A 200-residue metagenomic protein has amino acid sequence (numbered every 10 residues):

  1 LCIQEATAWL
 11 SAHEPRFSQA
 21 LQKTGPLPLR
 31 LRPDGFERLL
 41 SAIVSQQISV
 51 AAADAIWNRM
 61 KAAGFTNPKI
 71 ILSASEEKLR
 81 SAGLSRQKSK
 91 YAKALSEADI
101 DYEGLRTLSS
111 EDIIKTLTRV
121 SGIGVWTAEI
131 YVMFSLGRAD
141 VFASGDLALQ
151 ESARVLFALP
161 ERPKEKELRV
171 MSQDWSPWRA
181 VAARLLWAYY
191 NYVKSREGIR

Functional and structural regions predicted by a protein language model:
L1-L27, R106-E111, V125-R200: C-terminal accessory module of base-excision DNA glycosylases/AP lyases that mediates lesion recognition and DNA
W9-A42, Q47-A62: A positional/architectural concept
L10-A12, K23, L31, G35 (+5 more regions): Non-catalytic interaction surface on structured domains
R16, I48-S49, A53-S121, D174: Alpha-helical ds-nucleic-acid-binding substructure associated with the helix-hairpin-helix region of base-excision DNA
L29-R38, G83-R86, S172-A180: Structural motif
R38-I43, A74-K78, D112-T116, A148-S152 (+1 more regions): A general alpha-helix detector
L39-V44, A92-S96, Y131, A182-L186: Short alpha-helical scaffolding segments that buttress acidic/His motifs in well-ordered protein cores
I43, S75, L79, D99-I100 (+3 more regions): Short amphipathic alpha-helical interaction patches enriched in hydrophobic/aromatic residues with interspersed Lys/Arg
